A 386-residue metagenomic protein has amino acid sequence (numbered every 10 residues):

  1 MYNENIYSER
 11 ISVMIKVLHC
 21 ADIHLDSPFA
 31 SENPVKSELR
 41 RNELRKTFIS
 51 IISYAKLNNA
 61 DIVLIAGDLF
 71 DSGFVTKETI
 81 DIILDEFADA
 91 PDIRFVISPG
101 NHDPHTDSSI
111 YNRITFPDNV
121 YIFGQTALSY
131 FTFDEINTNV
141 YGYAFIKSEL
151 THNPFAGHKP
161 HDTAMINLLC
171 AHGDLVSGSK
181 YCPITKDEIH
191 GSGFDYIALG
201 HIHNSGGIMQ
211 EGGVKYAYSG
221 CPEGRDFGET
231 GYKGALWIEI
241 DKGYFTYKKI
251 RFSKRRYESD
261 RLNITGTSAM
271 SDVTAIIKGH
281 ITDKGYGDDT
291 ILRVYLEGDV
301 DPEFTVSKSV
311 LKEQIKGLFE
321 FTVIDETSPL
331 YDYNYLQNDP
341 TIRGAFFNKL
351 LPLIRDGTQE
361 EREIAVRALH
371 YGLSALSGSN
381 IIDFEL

Functional and structural regions predicted by a protein language model:
Y2-D81, T163, H370, S379-L386: N-terminal active-site segment of His-dependent metallophosphoesterases
V13, K242-L386: Accessory, non-catalytic peripheral segments of nucleic-acid enzymes
M14, A60, D92, N137 (+3 more regions): A general structural motif
S50-N58, E86, G157, G279-D283: A generic secondary-structure signal
I62, D71-D226, Y232, E239: His/Asp/Glu-rich metal-coordinating catalytic cores of metallo-dependent phosphodiesterases/hydrolases acting on
F70, H102, G298-P302: Short, internal active-site loops enriched in acidic
Y232-A235, Y257-S259: Short hydrophobic/aromatic beta-strand or adjacent loop that forms the aromatic wall/cage of a ligand/substrate-binding
